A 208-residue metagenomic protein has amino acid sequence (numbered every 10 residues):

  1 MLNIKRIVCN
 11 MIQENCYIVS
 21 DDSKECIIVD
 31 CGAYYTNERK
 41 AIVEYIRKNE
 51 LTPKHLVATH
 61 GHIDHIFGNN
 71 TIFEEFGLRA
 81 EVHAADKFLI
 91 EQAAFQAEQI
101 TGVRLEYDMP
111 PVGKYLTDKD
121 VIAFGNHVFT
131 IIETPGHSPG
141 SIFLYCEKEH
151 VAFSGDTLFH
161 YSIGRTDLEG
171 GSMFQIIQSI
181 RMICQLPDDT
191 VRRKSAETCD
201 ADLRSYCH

Functional and structural regions predicted by a protein language model:
M1-N49, F143-G155: Conserved beta-strand hairpin/beta-sheet module of binuclear metal-dependent hydrolase folds, prominently
I7-V8, P111-G113, E133-P135: Short Gly/Pro-enriched turn/cap motifs at secondary-structure boundaries
Y17, Q92-A94, N126, R204-S205: Short, well-ordered secondary-structure micro-motifs
I27, V57, A80, F153 (+1 more regions): Residue-level marker for buried hydrophobic side chains located in beta-strands that build the well-ordered beta-sheet
I28-D30, H55-A58, I131-E133: Short catalytic-loop micro-motif centered on adjacent basic/acidic residues
A33-Y34, V121, H127-H208: Metallo-beta-lactamase
Y34-R39, V43-F124: Active-site HxH/HxHxD metal-binding segment of metal-dependent hydrolases
